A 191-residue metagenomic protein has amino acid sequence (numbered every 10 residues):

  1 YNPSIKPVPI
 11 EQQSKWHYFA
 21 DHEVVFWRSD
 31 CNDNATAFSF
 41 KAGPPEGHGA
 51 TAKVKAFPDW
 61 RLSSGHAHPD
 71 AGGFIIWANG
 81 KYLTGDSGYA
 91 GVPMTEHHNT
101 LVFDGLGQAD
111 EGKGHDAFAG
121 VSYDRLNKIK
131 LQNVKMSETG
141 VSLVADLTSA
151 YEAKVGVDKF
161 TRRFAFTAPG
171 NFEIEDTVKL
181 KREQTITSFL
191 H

Functional and structural regions predicted by a protein language model:
Y1-H191: Extended polysaccharide-engagement surfaces of secreted carbohydrate-active enzymes
